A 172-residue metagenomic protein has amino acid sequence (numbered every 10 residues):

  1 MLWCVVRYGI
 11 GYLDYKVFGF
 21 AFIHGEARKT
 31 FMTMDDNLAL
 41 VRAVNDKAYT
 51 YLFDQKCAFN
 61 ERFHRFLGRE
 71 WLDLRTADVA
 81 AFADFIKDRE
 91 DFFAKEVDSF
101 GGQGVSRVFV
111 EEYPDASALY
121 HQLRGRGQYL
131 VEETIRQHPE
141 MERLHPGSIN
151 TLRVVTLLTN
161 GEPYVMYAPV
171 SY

Functional and structural regions predicted by a protein language model:
M1-A48, A58, N160: ATP-binding N-terminal substructure of ATP-dependent carboxylate-amine bond-forming enzymes
A39-V155, T159-G161: Active-site nucleotide/adenylate-binding loops and adjacent lid/helix of ATP-dependent enzymes
T159-Y172: Short, His- and charge-rich active-site/binding loops that engage polyanionic ligands
